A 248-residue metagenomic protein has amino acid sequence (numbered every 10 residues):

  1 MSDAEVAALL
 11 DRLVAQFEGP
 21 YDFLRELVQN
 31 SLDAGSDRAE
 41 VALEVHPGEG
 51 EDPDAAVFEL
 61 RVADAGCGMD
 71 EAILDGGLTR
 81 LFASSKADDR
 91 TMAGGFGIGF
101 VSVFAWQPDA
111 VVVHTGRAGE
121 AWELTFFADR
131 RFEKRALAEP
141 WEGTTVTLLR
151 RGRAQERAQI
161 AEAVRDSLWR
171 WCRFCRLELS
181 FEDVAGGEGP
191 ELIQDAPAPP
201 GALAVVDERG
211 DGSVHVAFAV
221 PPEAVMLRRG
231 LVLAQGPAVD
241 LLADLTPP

Functional and structural regions predicted by a protein language model:
M1-E40, E44-A55, E71-T79: Bergerat-fold GHKL ATPase/HATPase_c domain
V41-L43, A118-A128, A202-V206, G212-A219: Broad, structure-driven detector of short, well-ordered beta-strand segments within folded domains
A55-L60, T144: Short beta-strand element(s) in the Bergerat
D64: Acidic ATP/Mg2+-coordinating residue in the GHKL
C67-G68: Glycine-rich G1-box
D88-E191: GHKL-type ATPase core
R173-P248: GHKL/Histidine-kinase-like ATPase module
